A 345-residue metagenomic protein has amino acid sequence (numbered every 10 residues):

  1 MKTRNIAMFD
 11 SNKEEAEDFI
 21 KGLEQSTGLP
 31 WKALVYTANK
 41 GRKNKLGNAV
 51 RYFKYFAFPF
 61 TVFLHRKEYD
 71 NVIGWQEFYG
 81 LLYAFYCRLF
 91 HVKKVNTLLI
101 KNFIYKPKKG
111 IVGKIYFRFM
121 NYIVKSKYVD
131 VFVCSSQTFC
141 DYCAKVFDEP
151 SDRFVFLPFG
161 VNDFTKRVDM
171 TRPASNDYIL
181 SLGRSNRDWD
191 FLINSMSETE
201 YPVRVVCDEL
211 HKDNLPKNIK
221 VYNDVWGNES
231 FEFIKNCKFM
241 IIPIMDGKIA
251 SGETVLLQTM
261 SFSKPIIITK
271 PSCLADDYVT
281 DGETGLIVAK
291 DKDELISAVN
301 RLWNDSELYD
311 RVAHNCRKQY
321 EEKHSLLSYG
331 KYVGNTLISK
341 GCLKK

Functional and structural regions predicted by a protein language model:
F60-E68, V112-F132: Membrane-proximal helix-turn-helix segments that form the acceptor-binding/catalytic region of lipid-linked
D130-A144, E149-R167: Donor nucleotide-sugar binding/catalytic pocket of nucleotide-sugar-dependent glycosyltransferases
P173-K217, V221-N228: Conserved catalytic-core segment of nucleotide-activated headgroup transferases in glycan assembly
N214-L215, P271-G282, L286-I287: Short acidic/histidine- and often glycine-rich active-site loop of Leloir-type glycosyltransferases that engages
I234-S251, K264-P265: Acidic donor-binding loop of glycosyltransferase active sites
S261, P265-K270: Short hydrophobic beta-strand element within catalytic cores of glycosyltransferases and related nucleotide-activated
V279-K292, N300-E307: Conserved acidic donor-binding segment of nucleotide-sugar-dependent glycosyltransferases
R301, L308-K323, Y329-N335: A short, well-ordered alpha-helix in the C-terminal region of glycosyltransferases
